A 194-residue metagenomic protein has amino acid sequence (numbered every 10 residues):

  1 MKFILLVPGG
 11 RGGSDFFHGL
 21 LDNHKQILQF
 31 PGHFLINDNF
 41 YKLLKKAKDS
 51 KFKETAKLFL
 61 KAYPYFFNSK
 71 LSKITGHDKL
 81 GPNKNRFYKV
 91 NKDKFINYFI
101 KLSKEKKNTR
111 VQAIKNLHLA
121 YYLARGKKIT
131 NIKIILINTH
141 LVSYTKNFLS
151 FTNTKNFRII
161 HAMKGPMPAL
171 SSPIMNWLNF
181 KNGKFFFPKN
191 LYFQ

Functional and structural regions predicted by a protein language model:
K2-G10: Short, hydrophobic/glycine-enriched beta-strand segments
L5, I100, Y122-Q194: PAPS-dependent sulfotransferase catalytic domain
G10, P31-H33, H161-K164: Glycine-rich, histidine-containing beta strand-loop boundary motifs that form or position
G13-H18, I36-F40, S143-K146, M167-S172: Short catalytic/ligand-binding loop motif for oxyanion handling, primarily in non-cytosolic enzymes, centered on
S14-L28: A conserved segment at the C-terminal end of the G1
L20, N116-A120, N147-F148: Amphipathic alpha-helical segments that form well-ordered structural scaffolds and often line/cohere around active
Q26-D38: A short beta-strand-loop structural module common to alpha/beta enzyme folds
L35-I137: PAPS-dependent sulfation machinery
